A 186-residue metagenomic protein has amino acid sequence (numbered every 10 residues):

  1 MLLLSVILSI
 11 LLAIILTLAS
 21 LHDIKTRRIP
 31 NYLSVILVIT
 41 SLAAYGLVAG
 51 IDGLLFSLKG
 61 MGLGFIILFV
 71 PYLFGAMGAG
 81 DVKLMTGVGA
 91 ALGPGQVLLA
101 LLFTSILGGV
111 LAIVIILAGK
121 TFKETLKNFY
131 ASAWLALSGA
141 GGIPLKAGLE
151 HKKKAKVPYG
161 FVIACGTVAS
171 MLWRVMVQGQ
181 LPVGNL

Functional and structural regions predicted by a protein language model:
M1-L186: A membrane-topology feature that recognizes alpha-helical transmembrane segments and their immediate juxtamembrane
